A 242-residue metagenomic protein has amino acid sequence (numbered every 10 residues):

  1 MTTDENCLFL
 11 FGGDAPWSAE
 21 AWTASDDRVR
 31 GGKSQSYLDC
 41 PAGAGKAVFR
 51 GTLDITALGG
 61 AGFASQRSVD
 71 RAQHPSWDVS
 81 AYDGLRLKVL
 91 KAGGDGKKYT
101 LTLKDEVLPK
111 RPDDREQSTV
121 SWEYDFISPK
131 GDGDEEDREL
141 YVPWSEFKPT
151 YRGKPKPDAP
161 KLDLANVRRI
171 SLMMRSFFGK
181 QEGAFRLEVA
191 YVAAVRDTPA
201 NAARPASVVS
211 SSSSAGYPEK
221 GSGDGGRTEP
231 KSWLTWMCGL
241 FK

Functional and structural regions predicted by a protein language model:
M1-K242: Beta-rich carbohydrate-recognition modules and glycan-binding surfaces
